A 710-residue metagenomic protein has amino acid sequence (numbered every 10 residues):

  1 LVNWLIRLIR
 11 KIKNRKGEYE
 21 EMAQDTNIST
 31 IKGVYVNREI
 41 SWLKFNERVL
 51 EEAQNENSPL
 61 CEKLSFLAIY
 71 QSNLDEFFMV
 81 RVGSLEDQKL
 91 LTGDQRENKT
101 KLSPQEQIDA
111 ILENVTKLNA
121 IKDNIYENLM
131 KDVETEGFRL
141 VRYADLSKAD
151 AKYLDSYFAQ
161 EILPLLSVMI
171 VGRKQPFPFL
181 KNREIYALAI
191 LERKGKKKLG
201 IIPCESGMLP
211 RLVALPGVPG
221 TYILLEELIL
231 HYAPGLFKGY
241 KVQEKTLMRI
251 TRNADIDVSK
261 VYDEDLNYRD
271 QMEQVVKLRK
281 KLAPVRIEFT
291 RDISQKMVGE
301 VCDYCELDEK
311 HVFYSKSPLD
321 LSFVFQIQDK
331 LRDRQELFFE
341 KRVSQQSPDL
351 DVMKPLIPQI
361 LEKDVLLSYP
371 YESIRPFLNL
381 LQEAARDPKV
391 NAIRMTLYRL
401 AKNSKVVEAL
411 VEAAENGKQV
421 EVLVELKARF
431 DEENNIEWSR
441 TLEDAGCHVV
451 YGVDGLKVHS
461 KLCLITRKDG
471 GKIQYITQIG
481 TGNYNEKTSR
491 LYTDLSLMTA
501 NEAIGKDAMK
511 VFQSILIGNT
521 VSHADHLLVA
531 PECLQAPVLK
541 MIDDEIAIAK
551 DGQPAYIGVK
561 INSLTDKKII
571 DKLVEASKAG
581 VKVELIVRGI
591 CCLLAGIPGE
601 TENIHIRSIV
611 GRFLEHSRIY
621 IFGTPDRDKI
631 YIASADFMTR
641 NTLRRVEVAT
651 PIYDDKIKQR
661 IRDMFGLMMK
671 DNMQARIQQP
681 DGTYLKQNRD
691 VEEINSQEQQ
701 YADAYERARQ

Functional and structural regions predicted by a protein language model:
V2-I557, E575, A579, C591-Q710: N-terminal localization/anchoring segments of enzymes in phospholipid and broader phosphate metabolism
K567-I570, V574: Glycine/threonine-rich ATP-lid/beta-loop region of ATP-binding domains
K582-I586: Hydrophobic alpha/beta core scaffold segments
